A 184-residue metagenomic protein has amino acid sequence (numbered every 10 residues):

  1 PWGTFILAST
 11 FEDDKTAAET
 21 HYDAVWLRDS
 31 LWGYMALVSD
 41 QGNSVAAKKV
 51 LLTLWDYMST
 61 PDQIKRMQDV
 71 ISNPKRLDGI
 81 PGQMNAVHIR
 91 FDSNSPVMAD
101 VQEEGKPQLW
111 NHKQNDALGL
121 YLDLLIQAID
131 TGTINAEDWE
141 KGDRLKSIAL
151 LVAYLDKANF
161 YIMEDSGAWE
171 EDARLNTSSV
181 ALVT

Functional and structural regions predicted by a protein language model:
P1-T184: Acidic, mature catalytic/reactive cores of soluble proteins
